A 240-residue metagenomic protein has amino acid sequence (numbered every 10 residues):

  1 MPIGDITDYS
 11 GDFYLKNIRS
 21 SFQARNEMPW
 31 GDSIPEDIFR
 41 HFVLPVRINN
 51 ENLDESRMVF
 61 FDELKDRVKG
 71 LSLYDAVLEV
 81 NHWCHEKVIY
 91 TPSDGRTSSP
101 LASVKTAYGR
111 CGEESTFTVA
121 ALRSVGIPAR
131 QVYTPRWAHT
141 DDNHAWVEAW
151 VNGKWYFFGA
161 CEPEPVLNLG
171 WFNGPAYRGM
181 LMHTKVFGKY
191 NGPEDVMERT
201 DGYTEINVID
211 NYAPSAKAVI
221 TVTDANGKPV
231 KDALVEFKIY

Functional and structural regions predicted by a protein language model:
M1-T106, D141-D142: Secondary-structure boundary elements
D62-L71, A76-H82, K87, T91-L101 (+1 more regions): Hydrophobic/aromatic-rich core segments of domains that either
W146, V219, L234: Conserved beta-strand and immediately adjacent loop positions that scaffold enzyme active sites
E205-N207: Charged, low-complexity helical/coil segments in non-catalytic cytosolic or luminal regions
I209-K217: Short domain-boundary/entry signatures in modular proteins, especially in secreted/extracellular architectures
A216-D224, F237: A short, amphipathic beta-strand motif
N226-K231: A short beta-turn/strand-edge loop motif at beta-sheet boundaries
A233-Y240: Short amphipathic beta-strand segments in non-cytosolic proteins
